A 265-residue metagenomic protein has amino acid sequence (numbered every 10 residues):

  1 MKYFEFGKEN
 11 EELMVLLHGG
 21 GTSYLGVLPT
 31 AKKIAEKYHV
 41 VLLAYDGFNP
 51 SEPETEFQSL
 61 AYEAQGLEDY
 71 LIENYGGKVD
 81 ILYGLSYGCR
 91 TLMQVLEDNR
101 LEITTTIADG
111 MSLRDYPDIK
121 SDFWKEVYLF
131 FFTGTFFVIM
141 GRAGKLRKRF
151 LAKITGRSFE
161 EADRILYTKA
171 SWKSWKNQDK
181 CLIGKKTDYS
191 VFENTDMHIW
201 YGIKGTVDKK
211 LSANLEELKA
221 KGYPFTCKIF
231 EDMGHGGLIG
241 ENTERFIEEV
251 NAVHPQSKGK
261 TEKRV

Functional and structural regions predicted by a protein language model:
M1-M14, E36-Y38, L146, P255-V265: Alpha/beta-hydrolase fold catalytic core
F4-E52: Conserved HGGG/HGGXW glycine-rich cap/lid loop of the alpha/beta-hydrolase fold
L42-Y83: Active-site loop/oxyanion-hole signature of alpha/beta-hydrolase fold enzymes
Y83-L92: Gly/Ala-rich beta-loop-alpha elbow adjacent to hydrolase catalytic centers
E97, I103-T135: Flexible "cap/lid" loop of the alpha/beta hydrolase fold
D118, F137-V191: Conserved alpha/beta-hydrolase catalytic His-Asp/Glu region
N177-L215: Conserved serine/cysteine hydrolase catalytic core
M233-N242: Catalytic histidine-centered segment of alpha/beta-hydrolase-like enzymes
